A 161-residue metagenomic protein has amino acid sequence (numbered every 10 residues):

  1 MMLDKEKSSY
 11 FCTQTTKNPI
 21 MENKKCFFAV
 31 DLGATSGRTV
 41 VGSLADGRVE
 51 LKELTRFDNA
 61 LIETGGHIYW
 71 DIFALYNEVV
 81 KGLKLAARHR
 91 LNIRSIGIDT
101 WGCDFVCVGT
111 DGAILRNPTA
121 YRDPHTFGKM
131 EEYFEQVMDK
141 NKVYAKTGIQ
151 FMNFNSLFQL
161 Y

Functional and structural regions predicted by a protein language model:
M1-M2: Methionine residue identity
K7-R116, G128, E132, A145: N-terminal glycine/serine-rich phosphate-binding loop of ATP-dependent small-molecule kinases, especially carbohydrate
V106-Y161: Glycine-rich phosphate-binding loop and adjoining helix at the ATP-binding site of ATP-dependent phosphoryl-transfer
